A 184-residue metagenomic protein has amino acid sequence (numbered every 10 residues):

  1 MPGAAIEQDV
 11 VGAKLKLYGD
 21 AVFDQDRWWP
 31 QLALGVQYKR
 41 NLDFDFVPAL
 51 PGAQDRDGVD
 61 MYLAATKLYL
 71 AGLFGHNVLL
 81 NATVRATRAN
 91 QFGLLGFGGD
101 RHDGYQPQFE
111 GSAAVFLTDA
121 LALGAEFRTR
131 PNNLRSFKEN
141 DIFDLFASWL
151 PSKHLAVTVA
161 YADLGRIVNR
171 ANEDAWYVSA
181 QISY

Functional and structural regions predicted by a protein language model:
M1-V78, R85-N90, F97, L117-A122 (+4 more regions): Transmembrane beta-barrel domains of Gram-negative outer membranes and organellar outer membranes
